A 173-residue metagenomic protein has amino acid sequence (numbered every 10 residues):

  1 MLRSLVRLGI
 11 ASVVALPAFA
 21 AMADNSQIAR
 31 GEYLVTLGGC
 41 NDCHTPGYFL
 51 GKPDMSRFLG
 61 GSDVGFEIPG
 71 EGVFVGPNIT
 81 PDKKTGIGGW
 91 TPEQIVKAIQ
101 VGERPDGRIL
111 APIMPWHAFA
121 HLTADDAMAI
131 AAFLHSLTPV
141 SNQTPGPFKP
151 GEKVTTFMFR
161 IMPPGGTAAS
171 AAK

Functional and structural regions predicted by a protein language model:
M1-S12: Bacterial N-terminal signal peptides that target proteins for export
A15-A20: N-terminal signal peptide c-region/cleavage motif recognized by signal peptidases
A21-Q27: Extreme N-terminus of proteins, especially the signal/transit-peptide cleavage junction and the first residues
S26, E32, L37, T45-F74 (+1 more regions): Flexible coil segments in periplasmic/lumen-exposed cytochrome c-class electron-transfer proteins
D42: Short, cysteine/histidine-rich loop/knuckle motifs that typically chelate Zn2+
T80-I87, W116-F119: Second-shell loop/turn segments in exported
G86-G88, R104-P105: Surface-exposed acidic, glycine-flexible loop patches that form ligand/cofactor-binding and adhesion interfaces
P92-V96, Q100, A124, M128-A131: An amphipathic alpha-helix signature
